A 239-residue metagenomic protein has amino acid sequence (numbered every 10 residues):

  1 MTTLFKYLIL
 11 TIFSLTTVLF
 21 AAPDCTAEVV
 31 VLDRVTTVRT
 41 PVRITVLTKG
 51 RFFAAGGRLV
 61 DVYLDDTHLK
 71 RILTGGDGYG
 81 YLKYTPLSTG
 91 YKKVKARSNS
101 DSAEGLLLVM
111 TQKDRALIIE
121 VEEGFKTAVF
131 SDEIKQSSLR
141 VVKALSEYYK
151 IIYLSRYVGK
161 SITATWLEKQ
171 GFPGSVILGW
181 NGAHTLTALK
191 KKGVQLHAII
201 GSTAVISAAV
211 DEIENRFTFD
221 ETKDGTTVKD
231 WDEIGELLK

Functional and structural regions predicted by a protein language model:
M1-I9: Bacterial N-terminal signal peptides that target proteins for export
I12-A21: Hydrophobic h-region of N-terminal signal peptides that target proteins for export in Gram-negative bacteria
A22-R115: Beta-strand-enriched, solvent-exposed domains that form extended recognition/catalytic surfaces
C25-E28, R58, I72-G80, A103-K190: Alpha-helical substrate-recognition element adjacent to the catalytic core
G159-K239: C-terminal cap/substrate-recognition subdomain and adjoining C-terminal extension of metal-dependent phosphatase-like
